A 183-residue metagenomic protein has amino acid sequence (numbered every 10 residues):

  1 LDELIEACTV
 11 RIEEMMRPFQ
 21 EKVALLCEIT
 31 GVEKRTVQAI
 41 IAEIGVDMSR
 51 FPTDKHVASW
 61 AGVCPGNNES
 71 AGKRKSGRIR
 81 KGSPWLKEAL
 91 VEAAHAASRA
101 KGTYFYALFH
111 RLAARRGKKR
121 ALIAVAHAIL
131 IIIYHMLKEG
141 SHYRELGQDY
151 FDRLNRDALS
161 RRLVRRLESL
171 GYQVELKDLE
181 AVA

Functional and structural regions predicted by a protein language model:
L1-A183: A detector of single, family-specific signature residues that are central to catalytic or substrate-handling motifs
